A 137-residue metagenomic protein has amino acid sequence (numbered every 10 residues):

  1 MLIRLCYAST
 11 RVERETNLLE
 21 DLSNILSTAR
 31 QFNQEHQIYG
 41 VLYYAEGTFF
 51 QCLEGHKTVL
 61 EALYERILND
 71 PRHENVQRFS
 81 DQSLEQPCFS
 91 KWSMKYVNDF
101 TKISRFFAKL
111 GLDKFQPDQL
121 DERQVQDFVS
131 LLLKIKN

Functional and structural regions predicted by a protein language model:
M1-N137: Charge-rich, low-complexity N-terminal segments
